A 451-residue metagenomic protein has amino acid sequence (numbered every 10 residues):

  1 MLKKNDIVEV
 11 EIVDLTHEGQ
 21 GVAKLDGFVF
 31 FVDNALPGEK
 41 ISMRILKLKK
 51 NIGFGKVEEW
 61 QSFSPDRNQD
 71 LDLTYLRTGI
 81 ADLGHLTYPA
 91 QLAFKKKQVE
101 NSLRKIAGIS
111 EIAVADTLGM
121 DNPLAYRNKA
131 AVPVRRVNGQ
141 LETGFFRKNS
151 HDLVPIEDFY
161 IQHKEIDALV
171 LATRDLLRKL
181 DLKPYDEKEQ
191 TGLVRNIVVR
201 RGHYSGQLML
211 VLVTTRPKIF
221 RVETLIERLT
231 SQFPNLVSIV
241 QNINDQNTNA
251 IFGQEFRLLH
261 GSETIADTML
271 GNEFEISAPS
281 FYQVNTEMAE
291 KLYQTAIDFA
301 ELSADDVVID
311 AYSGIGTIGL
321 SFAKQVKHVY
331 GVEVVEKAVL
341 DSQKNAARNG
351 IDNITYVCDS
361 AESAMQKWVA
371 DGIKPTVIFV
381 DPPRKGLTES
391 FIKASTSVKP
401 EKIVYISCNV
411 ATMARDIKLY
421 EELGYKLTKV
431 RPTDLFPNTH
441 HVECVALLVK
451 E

Functional and structural regions predicted by a protein language model:
M1-L76, A107, Y356: Terminal RNA-binding accessory module
L2-E9, H17, P217, R221-E451: Rossmann-like S-adenosyl-L-methionine
G21-D26, G144-K148, V211-V213, S342: Short, acidic/hydrophobic/Gly-rich beta-strand patch recurrent on exposed beta strands that often constitutes part
E58-Q69, L73-P184, Y204: Extended interfacial segments that mediate partner engagement and assembly in macromolecular machines
A115-P123, E187, N196, R200 (+1 more regions): Short, solvent-exposed loop/turn elements at beta->coil junctions and helix N-caps that rim active or binding pockets
L153-R195, R216-V240: Internal alpha/beta scaffold segment
V198-G202, L208-K218: Carbohydrate-binding surface patches
